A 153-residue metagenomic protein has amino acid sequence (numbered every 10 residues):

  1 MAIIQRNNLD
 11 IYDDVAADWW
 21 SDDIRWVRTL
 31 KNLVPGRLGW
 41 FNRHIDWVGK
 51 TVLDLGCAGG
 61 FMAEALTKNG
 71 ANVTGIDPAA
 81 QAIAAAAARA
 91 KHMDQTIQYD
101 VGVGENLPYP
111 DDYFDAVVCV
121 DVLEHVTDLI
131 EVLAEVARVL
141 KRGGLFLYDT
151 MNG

Functional and structural regions predicted by a protein language model:
M1-I45: Conserved class I S-adenosyl-L-methionine
L38-G153: Conserved SAM-binding loop
